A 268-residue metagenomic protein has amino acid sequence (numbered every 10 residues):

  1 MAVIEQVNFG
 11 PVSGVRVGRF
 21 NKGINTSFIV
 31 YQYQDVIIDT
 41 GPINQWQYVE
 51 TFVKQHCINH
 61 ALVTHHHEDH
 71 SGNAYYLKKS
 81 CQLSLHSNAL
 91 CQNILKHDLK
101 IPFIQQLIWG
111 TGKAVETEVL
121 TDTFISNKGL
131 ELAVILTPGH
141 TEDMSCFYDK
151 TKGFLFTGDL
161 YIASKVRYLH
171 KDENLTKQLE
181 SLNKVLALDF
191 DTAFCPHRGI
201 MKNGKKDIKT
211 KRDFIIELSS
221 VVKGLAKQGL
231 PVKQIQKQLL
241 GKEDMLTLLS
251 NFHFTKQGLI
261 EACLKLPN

Functional and structural regions predicted by a protein language model:
A2, A187-L188, T192, I200-N268: Accessory terminal helices/loops
A2-K54, C146-G158: Conserved beta-strand hairpin/beta-sheet module of binuclear metal-dependent hydrolase folds, prominently
V30, D122-D149: Core dinuclear metal-dependent hydrolase active-site scaffold
I38-G41, N59-H67, L85-A89, L136-G139 (+2 more regions): Active-site neighborhood of phospho(di)ester-bond hydrolases with catalytic His/Asp-centered motifs
Q47-S126, D213: Active-site HxH/HxHxD metal-binding segment of metal-dependent hydrolases
K54-H56, N127-L130, D149-K150, A187-L188: Glycine-rich phosphate-binding loop signature in dinucleotide/nucleotide-binding domains
G72, L132, E173: Residue-level signal for the nucleotide or nucleotide-sugar donor/cofactor binding architecture
L136-P138, E142-G224: Metallo-beta-lactamase
